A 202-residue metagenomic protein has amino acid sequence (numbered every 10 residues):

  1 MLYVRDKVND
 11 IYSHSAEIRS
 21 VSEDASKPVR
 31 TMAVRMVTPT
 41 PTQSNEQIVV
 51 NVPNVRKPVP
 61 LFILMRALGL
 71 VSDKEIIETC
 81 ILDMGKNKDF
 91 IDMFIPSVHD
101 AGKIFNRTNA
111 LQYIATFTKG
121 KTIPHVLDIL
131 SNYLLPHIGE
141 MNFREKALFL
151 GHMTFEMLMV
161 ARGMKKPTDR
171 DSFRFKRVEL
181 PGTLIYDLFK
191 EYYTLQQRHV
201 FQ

Functional and structural regions predicted by a protein language model:
M1-Q202: N-terminal non-catalytic structural scaffold regions of very large proteins
